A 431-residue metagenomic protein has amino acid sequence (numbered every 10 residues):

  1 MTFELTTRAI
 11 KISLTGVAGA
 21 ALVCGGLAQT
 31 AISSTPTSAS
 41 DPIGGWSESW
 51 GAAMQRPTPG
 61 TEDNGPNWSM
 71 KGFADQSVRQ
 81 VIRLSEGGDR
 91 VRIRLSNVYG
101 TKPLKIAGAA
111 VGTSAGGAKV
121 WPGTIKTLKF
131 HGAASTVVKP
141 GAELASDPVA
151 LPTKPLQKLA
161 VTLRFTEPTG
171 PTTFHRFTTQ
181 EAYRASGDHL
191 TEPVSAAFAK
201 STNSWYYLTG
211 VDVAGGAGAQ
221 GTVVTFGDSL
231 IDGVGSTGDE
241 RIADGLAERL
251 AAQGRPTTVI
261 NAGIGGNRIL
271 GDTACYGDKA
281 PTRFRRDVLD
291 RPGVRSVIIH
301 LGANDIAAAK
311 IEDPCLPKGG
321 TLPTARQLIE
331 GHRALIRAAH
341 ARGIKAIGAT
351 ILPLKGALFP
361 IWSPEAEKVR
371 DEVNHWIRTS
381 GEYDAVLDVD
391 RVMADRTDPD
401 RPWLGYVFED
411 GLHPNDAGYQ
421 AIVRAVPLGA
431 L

Functional and structural regions predicted by a protein language model:
T2-G19, G25-F226, G235-G238: N-terminal secretory targeting modules
W50, A74-Q80, P103, A107-G112 (+4 more regions): Conserved SGNH/GDSL esterase-like catalytic core that processes O-acyl groups on lipids and polysaccharides
G112, E248-Q253, A262, D287 (+7 more regions): Structured segments of extracytoplasmic/periplasmic soluble domains in secreted or envelope-associated proteins
E167-P168, S229-G233, I264-L270, A303-A307 (+3 more regions): Solvent-exposed loop/turn segments at secondary-structure junctions within structured extracellular/periplasmic domains
F226-G227, A349: Short hydrophobic segments within beta-strands
H300-D305, L335-R370: Active-site segments of SGNH/GDSL-like serine hydrolases that catalyze O-acetyl group transfer/hydrolysis on lipids
I351-L431: Catalytic His-Asp segment of secreted/periplasmic serine-dependent ester chemistry enzymes
